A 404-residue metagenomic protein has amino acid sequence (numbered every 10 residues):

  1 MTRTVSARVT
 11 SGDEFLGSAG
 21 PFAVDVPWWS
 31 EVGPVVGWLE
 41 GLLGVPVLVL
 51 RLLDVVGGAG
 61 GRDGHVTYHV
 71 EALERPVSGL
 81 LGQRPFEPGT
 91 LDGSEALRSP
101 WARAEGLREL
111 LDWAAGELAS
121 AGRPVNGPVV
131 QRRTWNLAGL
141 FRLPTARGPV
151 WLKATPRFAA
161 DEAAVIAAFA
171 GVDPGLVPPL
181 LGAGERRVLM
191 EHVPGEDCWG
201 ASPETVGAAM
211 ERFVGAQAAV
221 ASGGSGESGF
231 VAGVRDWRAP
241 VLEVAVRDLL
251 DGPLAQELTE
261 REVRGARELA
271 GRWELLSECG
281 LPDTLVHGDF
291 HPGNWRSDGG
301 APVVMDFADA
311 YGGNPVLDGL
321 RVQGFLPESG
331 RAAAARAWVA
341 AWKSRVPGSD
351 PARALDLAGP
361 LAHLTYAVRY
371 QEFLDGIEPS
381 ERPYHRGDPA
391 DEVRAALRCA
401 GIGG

Functional and structural regions predicted by a protein language model:
M1-V45: Conserved Nudix-box catalytic region and its N-terminal flanking loop in Nudix hydrolases and closely related
P46-V55, P124-Q131: A short coil-to-beta-strand element that immediately follows conserved catalytic motifs
G60, V66-L91, E95, V129-D236: ATP-binding pocket architecture of kinase catalytic cores
L81-V129: Juxta-kinase regulatory segment immediately upstream of eukaryotic protein kinase catalytic domains
E109-P124, A221-H287, P347-P351: An alpha-helical support segment within catalytic cores of ATP-dependent transferases
V130-P144, W151-L152, L180, G271-G319: Active-site acidic catalytic loop and adjacent metal/ATP-binding pocket of ATP-dependent phosphoryl transfer enzymes
P315-P347, P360-P379, R394-A396: Active-site activation/catalytic loop segments of kinase-like enzymes and analogous catalytic loops in related
G387-G404: Amphipathic, Lys/Arg-enriched alpha-helical patches that create a basic surface for binding polyanionic ligands
